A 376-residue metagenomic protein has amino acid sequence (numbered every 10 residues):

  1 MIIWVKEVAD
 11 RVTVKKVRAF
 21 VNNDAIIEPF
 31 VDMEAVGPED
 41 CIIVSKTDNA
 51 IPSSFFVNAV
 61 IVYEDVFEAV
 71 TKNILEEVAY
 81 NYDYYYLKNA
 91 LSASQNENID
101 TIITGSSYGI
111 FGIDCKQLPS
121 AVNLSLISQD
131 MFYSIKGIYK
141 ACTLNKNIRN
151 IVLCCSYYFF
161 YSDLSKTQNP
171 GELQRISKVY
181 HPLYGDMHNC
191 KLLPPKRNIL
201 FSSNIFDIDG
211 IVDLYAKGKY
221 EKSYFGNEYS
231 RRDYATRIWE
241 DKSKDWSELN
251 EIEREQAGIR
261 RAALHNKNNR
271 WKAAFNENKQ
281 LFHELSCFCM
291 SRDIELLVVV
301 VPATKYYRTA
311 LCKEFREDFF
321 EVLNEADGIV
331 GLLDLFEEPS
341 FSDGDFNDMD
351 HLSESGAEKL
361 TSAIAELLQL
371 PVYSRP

Functional and structural regions predicted by a protein language model:
M1-P29, T71-A79, G109-Q117, V122: Short, charged N-terminal beta->alpha structural module
R18-G37, Y86-L87, F132-Y133: A short, well-structured beta->alpha microelement
F30-K72: Phosphate-bearing ligand-interacting subdomains that bind or position ATP/ADP/UDP/GDP/NAD(P) or nucleotide-linked
D65-P119, N123, Y133-K140: Membrane/wall-proximal cationic-aromatic binding patches
I103-T104, Y108-M187: Membrane-embedded segments
P170-E284: Secreted/periplasmic serine-hydrolase-like ester/acetyl group-modifying domain
L285-L311: Active-site segments of SGNH/GDSL-like serine hydrolases that catalyze O-acetyl group transfer/hydrolysis on lipids
A310-P376: C-terminal regions of proteins
